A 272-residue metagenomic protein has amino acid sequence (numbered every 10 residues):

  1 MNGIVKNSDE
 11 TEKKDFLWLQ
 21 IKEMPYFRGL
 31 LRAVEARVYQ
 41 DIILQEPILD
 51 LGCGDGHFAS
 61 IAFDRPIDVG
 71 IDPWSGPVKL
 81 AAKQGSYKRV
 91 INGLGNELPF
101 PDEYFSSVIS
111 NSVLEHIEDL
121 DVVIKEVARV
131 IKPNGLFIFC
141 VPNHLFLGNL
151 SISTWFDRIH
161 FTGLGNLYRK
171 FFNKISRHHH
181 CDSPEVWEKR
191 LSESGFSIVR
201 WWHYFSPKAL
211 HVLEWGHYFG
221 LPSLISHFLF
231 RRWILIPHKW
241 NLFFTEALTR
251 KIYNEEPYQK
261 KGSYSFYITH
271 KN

Functional and structural regions predicted by a protein language model:
M1-E97, P101, S107-I109, I124 (+1 more regions): Conserved N-terminal segment of class I S-adenosyl-L-methionine
L94, V113, Y204-F205: Residue-level "edge-of-site" marker
E97, E115, F146: Active-site micro-motifs of SAM-dependent methyltransferase domains
I109-E118: A short SAM/SAH-binding and catalytic strip from SAM-dependent methyltransferases
I117-E118, I131-P133: Helix-to-beta-strand junctions that scaffold the AdoMet/dcAdoMet cofactor pocket in Class I SAM-dependent enzymes
D121-E126, L136-Y267: S-adenosyl-L-methionine-dependent methyltransferase catalytic module, highlighting the catalytic core
T269-N272: Active-site beta-strand termini and strand-to-loop segments that position acidic
